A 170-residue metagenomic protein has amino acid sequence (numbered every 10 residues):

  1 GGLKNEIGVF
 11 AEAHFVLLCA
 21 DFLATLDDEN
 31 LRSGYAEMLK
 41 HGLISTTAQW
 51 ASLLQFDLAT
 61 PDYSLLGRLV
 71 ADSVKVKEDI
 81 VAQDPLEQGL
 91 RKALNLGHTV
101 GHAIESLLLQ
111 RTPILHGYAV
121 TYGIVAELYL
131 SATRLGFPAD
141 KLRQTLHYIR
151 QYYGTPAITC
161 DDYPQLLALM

Functional and structural regions predicted by a protein language model:
G1-Q55: A glycine/threonine-rich phosphate-anchoring loop and its flanking beta-alpha core in nucleotide/phosphate-binding
G2-L3, D79, L108, M170: Glycine-rich, charged/polar anion/phosphate-binding loops that engage phosphate groups from diverse ligands
S52-P164: Active-site segments that bind and position negatively charged phosphate/pyrophosphate groups
